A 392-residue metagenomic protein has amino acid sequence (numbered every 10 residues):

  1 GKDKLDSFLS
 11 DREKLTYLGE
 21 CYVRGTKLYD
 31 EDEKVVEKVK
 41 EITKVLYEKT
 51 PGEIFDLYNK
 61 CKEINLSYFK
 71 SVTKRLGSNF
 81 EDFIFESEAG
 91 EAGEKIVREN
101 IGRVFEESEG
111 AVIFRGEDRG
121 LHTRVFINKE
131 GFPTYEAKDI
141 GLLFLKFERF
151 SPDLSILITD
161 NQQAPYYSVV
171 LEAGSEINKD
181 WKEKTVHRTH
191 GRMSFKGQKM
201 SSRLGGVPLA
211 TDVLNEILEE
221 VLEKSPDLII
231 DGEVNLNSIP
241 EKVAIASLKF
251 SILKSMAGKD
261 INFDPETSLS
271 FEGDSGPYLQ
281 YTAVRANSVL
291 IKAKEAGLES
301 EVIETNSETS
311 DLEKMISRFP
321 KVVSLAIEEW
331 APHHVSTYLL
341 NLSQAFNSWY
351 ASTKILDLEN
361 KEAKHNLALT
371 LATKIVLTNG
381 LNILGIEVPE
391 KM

Functional and structural regions predicted by a protein language model:
G1-M392: NTP-dependent nucleotidyl-transfer catalytic core
